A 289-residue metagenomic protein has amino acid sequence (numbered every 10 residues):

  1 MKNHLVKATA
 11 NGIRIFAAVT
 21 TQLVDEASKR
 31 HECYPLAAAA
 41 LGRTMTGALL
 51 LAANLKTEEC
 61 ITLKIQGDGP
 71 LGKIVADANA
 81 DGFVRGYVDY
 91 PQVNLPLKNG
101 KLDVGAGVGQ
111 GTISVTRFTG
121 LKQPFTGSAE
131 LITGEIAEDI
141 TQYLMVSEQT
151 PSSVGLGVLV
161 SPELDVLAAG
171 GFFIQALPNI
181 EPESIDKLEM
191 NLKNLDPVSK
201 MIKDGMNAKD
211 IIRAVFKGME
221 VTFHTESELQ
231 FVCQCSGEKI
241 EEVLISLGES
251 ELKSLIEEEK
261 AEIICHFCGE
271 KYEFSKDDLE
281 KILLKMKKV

Functional and structural regions predicted by a protein language model:
M1-T225: Interaction interfaces in information-processing and related assembly proteins
K193, P197-V289: Cys/His-clustered metal-coordination modules, chiefly Zn-binding fingers
